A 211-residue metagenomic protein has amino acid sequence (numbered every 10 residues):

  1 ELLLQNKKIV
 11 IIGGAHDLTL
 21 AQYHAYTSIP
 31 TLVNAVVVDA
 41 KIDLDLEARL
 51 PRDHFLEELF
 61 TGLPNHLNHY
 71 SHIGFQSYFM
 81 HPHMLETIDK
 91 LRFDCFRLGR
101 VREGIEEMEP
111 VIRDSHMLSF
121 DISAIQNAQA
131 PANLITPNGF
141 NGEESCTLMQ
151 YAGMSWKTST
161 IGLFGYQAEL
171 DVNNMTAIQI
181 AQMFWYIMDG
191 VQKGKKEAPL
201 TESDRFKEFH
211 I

Functional and structural regions predicted by a protein language model:
E1-I211: Conserved alpha-helical scaffold segments that buttress catalytic/binding sites
